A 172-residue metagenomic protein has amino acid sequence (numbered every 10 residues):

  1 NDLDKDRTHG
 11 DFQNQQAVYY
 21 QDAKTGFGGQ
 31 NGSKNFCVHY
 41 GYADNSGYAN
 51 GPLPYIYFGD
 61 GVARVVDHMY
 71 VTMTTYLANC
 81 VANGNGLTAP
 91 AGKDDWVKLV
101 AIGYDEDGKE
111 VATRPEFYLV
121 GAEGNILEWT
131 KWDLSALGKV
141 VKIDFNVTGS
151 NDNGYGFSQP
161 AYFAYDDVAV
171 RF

Functional and structural regions predicted by a protein language model:
N1-P52, G61: N-terminal targeting leaders for non-cytosolic proteins
L53, Y76, S150-D152: A short, flexible beta-alpha/helix-coil linker loop
P54-F58, D133: Short, T/G/N/S-enriched strand-turn elements that build extracellular solenoid repeat scaffolds
G59, G92, A136-G138: Surface-exposed coil/turn segments at beta-strand junctions on protein surfaces, enriched
G61, A91-D95, Q159-Y162: A generic structural micro-feature
G61-H68, K139-V140: Extended extracellular/luminal ectodomain segments enriched in beta-structured repeat modules
Y70-V120: Extracellular ligand-binding interfaces
L99-F172: Terminal, low-complexity interaction segments
